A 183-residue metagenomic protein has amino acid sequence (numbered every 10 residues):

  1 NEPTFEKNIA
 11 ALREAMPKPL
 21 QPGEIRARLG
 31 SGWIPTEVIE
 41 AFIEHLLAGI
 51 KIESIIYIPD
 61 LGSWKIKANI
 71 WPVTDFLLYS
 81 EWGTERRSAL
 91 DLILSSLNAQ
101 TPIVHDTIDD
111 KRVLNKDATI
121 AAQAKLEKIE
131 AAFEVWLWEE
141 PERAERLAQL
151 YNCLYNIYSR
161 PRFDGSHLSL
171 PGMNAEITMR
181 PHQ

Functional and structural regions predicted by a protein language model:
N1-I157: Charged, low-complexity intrinsically disordered regions
E145-Q183: Conserved pre-motif I regulatory segment
